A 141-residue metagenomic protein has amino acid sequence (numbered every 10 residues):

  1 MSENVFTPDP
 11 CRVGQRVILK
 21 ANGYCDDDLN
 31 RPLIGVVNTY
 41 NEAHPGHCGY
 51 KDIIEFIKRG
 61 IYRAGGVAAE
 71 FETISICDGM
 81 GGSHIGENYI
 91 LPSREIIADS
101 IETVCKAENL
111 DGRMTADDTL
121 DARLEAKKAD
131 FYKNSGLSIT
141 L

Functional and structural regions predicted by a protein language model:
M1-L141: Metallocofactor- and cofactor-centric catalytic cores in central/energy metabolism, strongly enriched
